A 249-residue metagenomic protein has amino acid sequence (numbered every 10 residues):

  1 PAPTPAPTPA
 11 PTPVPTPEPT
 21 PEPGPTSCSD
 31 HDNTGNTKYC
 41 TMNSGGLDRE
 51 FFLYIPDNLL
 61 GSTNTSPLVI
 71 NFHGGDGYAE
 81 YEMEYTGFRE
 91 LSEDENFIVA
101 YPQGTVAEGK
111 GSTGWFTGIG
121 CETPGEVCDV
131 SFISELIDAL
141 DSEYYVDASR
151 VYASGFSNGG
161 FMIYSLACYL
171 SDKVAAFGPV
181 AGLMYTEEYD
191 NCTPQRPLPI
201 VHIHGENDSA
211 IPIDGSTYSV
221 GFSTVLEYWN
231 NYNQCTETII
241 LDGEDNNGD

Functional and structural regions predicted by a protein language model:
P1-P25: Low-complexity, Pro/Ser/Thr-rich intrinsically disordered segments of extracellular/cell-surface proteins
P17-L68, Y81, D94, G125 (+5 more regions): A domain-start/cap signature at the N-terminus of enzymes
L47-R49, G87, T117, S131-F132 (+6 more regions): Folded extracytoplasmic luminal domains of secretory or organellar precursors
D57-T65, T113-N158, C168-S171: Gly/Ser-rich "nucleophile elbow"/oxyanion-hole loop immediately N-terminal to the catalytic nucleophile in hydrolases
L59-K110, V174, T186-E187, A210-P212: Short substrate-entry loop that stabilizes the transition state in hydrolases
F72-D76, E82, D138-Y144, F156-N158 (+5 more regions): Cell-envelope and extracellular/periplasmic
A175-D249: The feature captures the conserved acid-bearing segment of alpha/beta-hydrolase catalytic domains
